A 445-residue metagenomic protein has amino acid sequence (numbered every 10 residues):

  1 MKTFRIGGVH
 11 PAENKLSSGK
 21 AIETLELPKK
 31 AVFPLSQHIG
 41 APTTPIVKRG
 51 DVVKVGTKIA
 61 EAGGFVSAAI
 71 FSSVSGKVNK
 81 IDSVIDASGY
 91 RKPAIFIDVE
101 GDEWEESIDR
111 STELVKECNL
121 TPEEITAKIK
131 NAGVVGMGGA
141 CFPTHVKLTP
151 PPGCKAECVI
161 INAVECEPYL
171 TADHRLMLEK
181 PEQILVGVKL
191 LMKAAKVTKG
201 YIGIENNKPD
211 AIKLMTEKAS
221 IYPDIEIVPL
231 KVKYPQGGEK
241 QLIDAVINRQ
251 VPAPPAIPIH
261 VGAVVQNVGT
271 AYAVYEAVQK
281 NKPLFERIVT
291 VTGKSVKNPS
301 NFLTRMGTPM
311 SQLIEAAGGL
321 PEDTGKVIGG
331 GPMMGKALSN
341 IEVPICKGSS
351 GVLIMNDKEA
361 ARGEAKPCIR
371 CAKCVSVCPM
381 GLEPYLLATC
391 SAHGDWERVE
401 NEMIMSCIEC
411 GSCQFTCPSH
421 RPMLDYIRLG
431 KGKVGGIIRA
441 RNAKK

Functional and structural regions predicted by a protein language model:
M1-I46: N-terminal, Lys/Arg-enriched amphipathic/low-complexity engagement segments that precede the first folded domain
K48-E61, K80: Short, well-structured beta-strand-loop connectors
G76-V78: Conserved hydrophobic positions within beta-strands
I85-F142, G153, P209: Acidic low-complexity segments
E105-E106, G136, V159-D173, S295: Gly-rich Lys/Arg/Thr-decorated short loops/hinges at beta-loop-alpha junctions or inter-strand turns that position
V164, T198-M310, A316-P321, G331: Hydrophobic alpha-helical positions that pack around
L178-A194: Histidine-anchored nucleotide/phosphate-binding helix
S349-A365, V375, P379-K445: Ferredoxin-type iron-sulfur electron-transfer modules in oxidoreductases and energy-metabolism complexes
